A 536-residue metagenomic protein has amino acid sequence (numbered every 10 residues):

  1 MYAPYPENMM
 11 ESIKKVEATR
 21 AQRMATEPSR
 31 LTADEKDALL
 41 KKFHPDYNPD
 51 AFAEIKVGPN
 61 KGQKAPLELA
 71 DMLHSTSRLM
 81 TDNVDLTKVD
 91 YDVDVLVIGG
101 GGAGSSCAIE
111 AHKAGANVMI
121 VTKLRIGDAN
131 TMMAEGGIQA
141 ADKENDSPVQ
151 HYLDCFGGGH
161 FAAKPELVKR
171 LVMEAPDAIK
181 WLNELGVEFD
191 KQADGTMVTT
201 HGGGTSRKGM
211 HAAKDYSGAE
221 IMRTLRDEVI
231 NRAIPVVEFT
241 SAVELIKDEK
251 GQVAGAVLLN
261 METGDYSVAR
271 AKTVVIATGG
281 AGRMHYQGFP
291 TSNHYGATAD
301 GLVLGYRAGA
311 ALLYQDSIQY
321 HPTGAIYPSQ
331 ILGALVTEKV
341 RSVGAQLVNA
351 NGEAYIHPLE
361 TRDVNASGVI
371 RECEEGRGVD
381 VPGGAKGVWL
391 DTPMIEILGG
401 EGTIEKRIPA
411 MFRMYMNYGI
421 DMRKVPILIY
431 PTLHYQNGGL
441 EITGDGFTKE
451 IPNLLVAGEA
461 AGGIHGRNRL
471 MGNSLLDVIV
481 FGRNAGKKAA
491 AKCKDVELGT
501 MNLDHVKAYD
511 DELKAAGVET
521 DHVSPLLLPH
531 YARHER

Functional and structural regions predicted by a protein language model:
M1-D94: Extreme N-terminal leader/targeting segments of oxidoreductases
M1-P6, S77, N83-D94, G102 (+10 more regions): Glycine- and aromatic-enriched mobile tails/lids
M1-Q22, T26, A310-D421, K488-D495: An anion/pyrophosphate-binding glycine-rich loop and adjacent beta-alpha core in soluble alpha-beta enzymes
P45-N60, V381-M414, Y418-R423, V480-R536: Helix-rich C-terminal "cap"/substrate-channel and partner-interaction subdomain that packs against the flavin-binding
Y47, A51-P66, D71-M72, E184-D265 (+5 more regions): Conserved redox-cofactor binding core of oxidoreductases
V95-I98, V268-G279, V456: Short hydrophobic core segments
A140-L171: Glycine-rich active-site loop/strand segments that organize a redox cofactor
T273-Q330, A334, G472-K488: Glycine-rich loop(s) and the adjacent beta-strand/alpha-helix scaffold that form part
